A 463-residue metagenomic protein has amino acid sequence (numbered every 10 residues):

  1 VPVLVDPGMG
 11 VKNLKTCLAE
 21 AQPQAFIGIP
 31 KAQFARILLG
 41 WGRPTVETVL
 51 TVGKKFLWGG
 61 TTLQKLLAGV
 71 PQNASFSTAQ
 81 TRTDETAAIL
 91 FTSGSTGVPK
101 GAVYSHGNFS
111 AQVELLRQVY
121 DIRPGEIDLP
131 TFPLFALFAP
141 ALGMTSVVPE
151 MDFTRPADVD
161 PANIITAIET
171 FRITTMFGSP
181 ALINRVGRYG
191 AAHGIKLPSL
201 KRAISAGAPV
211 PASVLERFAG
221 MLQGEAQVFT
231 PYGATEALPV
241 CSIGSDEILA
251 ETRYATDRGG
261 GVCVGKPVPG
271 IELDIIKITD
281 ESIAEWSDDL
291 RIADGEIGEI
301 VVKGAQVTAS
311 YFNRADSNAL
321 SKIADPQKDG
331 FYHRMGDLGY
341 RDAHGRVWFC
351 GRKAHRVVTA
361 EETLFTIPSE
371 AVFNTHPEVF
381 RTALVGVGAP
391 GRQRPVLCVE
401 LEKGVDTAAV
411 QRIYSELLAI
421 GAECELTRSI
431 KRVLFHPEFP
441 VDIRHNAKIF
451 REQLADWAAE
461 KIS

Functional and structural regions predicted by a protein language model:
V1-A25, G101-V103, T145-P156, F229: Short beta-strand->loop structural element characteristic of the AMP-binding/adenylate-forming
V1-V5, S110-I127, F132-T174, Y189: Conserved AMP-binding/adenylation subdomain of ANL enzymes
P2-L66, E169, L397, L401-V405: Structural core segment of the AMP-binding/adenylate-forming
T51, A68-F91, V98, D121-I127: Conserved pre-ATP/AMP-binding loop-to-beta segment of ANL
T51-V52, Q64-L67, M144, T174-F177 (+3 more regions): Gly/Ser/Thr-rich phosphate-binding loop
A87-E114, T145: Conserved AMP-binding A3 loop
S282, S287-T366, T375, G391: Conserved ATP-binding/catalytic segment of the ANL
A383-G388, V396-L397, L418-S463: Conserved C-terminal "lid"/linker of ANL adenylate-forming enzymes
